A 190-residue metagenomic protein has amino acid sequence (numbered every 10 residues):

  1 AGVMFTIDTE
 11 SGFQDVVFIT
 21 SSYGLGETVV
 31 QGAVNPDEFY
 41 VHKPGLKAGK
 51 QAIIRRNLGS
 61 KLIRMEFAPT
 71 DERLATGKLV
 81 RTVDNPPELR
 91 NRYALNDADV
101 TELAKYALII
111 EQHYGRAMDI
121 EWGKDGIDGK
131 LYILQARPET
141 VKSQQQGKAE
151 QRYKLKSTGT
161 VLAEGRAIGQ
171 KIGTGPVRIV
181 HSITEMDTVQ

Functional and structural regions predicted by a protein language model:
A1-Q190: Non-catalytic, soluble scaffold/interaction modules
